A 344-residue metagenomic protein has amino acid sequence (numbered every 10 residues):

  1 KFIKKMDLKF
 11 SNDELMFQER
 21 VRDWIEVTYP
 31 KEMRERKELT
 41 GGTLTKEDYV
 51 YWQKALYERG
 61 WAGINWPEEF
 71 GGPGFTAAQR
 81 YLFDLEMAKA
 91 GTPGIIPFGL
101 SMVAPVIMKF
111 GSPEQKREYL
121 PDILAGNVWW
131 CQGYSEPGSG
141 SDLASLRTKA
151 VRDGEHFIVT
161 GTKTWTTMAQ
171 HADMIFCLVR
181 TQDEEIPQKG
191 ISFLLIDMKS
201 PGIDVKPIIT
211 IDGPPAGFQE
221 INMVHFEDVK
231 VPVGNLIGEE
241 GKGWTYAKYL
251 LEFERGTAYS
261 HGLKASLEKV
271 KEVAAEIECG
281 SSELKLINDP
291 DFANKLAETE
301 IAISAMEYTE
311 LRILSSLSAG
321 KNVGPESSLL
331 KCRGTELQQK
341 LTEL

Functional and structural regions predicted by a protein language model:
K1-K5: Short, Lys/Arg-enriched N-terminal segments with co-localized hydrophobic residues within the first ~10-30 amino acids
L8-F10, M16, D204-Y308, S328: Glycine-rich beta->alpha junctions and the first turn(s) of the following alpha-helix
M33-T43, S282-E283, I287, S304-L344: C-terminal helix-coil-helix/basic helical segment that borders enzyme active sites and/or dimer interfaces and provides
V50-N127, M168-M174, I303, L317-P325 (+1 more regions): Internal helix-loop-helix
G126-Y134: A short, Trp-centered hydrophobic/proline-enriched beta-strand micro-motif
S139-D142, F157: Hydrophobic, small-residue-rich alpha-helical packing segments that form membrane-like cores
T148-V151: A structural signal for short hydrophobic beta-strand segments in well-ordered beta-sheet cores
T160-K206: A short core secondary-structure module
